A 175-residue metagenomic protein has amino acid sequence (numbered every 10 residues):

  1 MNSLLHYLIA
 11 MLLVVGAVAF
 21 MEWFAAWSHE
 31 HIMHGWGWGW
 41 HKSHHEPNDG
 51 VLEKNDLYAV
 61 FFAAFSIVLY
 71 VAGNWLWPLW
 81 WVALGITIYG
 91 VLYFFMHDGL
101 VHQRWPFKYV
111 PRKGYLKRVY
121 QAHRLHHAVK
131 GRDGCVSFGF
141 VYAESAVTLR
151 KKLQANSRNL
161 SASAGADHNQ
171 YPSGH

Functional and structural regions predicted by a protein language model:
M1-F24: Membrane-anchoring/interfacial helices and their immediately flanking loops in integral membrane proteins
N2-L8, G35-L57, G73-N74, L79 (+1 more regions): Cytosolic/stromal cytosol-facing helical appendages immediately following the last transmembrane segment
L12, G16, A59-A72: Hydrophobic core of alpha-helical transmembrane segments in multi-pass integral membrane proteins
L12, W80-L84: Alpha-helical transmembrane segments of integral membrane proteins, emphasizing hydrophobic/aromatic residues
V14-V15, A26-S28, W105-P111: Short, charged low-complexity linear motifs
G16-A25, G85-H97: Alpha-helical transmembrane segments of multi-pass membrane proteins
M21-G35, H102: Transmembrane alpha-helix/helix-exit interface in multi-pass inner-membrane proteins
